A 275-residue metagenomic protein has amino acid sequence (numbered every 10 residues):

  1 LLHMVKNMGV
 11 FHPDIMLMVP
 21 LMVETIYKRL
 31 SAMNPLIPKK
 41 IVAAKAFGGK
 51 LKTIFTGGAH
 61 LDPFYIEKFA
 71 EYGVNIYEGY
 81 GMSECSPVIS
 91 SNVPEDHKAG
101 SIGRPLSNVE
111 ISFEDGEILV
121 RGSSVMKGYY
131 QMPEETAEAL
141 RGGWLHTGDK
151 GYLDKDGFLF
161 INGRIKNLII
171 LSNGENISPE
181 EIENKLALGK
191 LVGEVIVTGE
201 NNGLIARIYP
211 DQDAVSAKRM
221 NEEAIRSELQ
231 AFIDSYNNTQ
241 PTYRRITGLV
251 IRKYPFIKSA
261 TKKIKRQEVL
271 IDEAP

Functional and structural regions predicted by a protein language model:
L1-P13, L17, I177-I182: ATP-dependent adenylate-forming carboxylate-activation enzymes
D14-L17, Y27-H97, E110, G193: Gly/Ser/Thr-rich phosphate-binding loop
M16, I111, D149, G157 (+4 more regions): Residue-level signal for inorganic ion chemistry
P105-N108, S112-L171, N176, L188: Conserved ATP-binding/catalytic segment of the ANL
V125, F158-A187, Y209, A214-E223 (+1 more regions): Adenylate-forming
K150, L188-Q212: C-terminal boundary motif of the adenylate-forming
I169, E194-V197, N202, D234-P275: Conserved C-terminal "lid"/linker of ANL adenylate-forming enzymes
